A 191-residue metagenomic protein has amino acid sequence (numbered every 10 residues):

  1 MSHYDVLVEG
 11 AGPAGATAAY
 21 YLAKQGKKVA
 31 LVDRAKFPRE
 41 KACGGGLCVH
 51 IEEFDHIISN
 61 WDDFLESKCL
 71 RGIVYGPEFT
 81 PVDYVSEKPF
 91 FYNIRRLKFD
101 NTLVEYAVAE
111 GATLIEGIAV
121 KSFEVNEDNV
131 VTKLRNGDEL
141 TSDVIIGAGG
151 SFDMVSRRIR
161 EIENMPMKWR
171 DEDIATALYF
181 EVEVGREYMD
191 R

Functional and structural regions predicted by a protein language model:
M1-A14: Beta1/beta-strand and adjacent pyrophosphate-binding region of the FAD-binding site in flavoprotein oxidoreductases
Y4, G26, S142-D143: Short, well-ordered alpha-helix to beta-strand connector turns
A14, F37, F152: Conserved Rossmann-like nucleotide-cofactor binding loop
Y20-C43: Glycine-rich FAD pyrophosphate-binding loop
G46-T102: A conserved beta-strand/loop capping segment in the N-terminal third of enzymes that catalyze redox or closely related
Y106-R191: Predominantly flavin-linked oxidoreductase catalytic cores and closely associated redox partners
